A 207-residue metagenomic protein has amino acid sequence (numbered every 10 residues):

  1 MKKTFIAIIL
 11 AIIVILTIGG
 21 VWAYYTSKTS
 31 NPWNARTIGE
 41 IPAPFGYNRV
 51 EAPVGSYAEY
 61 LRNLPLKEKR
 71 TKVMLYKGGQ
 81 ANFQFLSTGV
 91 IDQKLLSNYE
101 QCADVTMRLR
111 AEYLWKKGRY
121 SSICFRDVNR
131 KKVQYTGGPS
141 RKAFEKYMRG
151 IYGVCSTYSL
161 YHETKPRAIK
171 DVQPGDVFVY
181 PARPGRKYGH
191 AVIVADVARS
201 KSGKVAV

Functional and structural regions predicted by a protein language model:
M1-V14, V21: N-terminal Sec-pathway targeting helices
A23-F83, L96-E100: N-terminal module-boundary/linker segments of secreted carbohydrate-active enzymes
A23-P32, N82, R130-R167: Protein maturation boundaries and topogenic segments
T88-Y99, T164-P166: Second-shell loop/turn segments in exported
Q93-Y99, L114-V128: Surface-exposed patches in mature extracellular/periplasmic domains of secreted proteins
N98, C102-V105, L109-R110, F144: Stable alpha-helical elements in mature extracytoplasmic
V105, L109, S121-G137: Acidic helix-start/capping segments at beta-turn-to-alpha-helix junctions
K142-G203: ...with weaker cross-activation on analogous glycine-rich loops/strands in unrelated enzymes
